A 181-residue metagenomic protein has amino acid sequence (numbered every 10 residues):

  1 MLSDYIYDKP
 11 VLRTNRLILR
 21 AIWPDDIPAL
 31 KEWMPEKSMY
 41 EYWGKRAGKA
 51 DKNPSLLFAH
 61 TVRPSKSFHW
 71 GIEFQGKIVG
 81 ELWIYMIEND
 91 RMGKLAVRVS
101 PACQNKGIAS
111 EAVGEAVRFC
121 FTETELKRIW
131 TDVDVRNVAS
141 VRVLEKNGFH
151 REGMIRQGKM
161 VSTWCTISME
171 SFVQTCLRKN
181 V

Functional and structural regions predicted by a protein language model:
M1-S38, H69-V181: Acyl-donor (CoA/ACP) binding surface of acyl/acetyltransferases
S38-F58: Conserved GNAT-fold acetyl-CoA-binding loop/helix
G44-G48, T61, E88, V133: Alpha-helix initiation/capping motif
H60-K66: Short loop/turn motifs at secondary-structure junctions and domain boundaries
